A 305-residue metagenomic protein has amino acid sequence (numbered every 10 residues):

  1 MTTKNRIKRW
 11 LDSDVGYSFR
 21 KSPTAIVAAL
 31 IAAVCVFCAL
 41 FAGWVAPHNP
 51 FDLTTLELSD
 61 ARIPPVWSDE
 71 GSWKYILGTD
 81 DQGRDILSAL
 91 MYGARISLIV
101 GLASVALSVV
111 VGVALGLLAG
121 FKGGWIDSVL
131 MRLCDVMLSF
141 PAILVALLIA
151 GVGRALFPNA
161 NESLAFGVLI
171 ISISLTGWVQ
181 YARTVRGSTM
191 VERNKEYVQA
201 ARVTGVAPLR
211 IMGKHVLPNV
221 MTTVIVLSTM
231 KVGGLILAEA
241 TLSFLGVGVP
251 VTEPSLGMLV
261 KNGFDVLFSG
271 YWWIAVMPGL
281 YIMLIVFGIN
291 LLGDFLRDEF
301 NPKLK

Functional and structural regions predicted by a protein language model:
M1-V113, L117-L118, W125, S139 (+6 more regions): Gly/Trp-centered helix-boundary motif
C35, L117, A146-G151, I173 (+6 more regions): Transmembrane alpha-helix boundary and packing residues in multipass membrane permease domains and related
I76, L107-G112, G120-F121, I126-T189 (+2 more regions): Generic hydrophobic transmembrane alpha-helix motif, especially the helices
R84-I99, G123-M131, M190-N194, V198-V226: Amphipathic cytosolic juxtamembrane alpha-helices at the membrane-cytosol interface of multi-pass membrane transporters
L107, V111-L115, M137-L138, A142-V145 (+6 more regions): Transmembrane alpha-helical interface segments in multi-pass membrane proteins
L117-F121, G151-A155, G187, V191 (+3 more regions): Transmembrane helix-loop junction
A150-G153, I173, G234-Y281: Glycine-rich helix-loop "coupling/hinge" segments at transmembrane-helix boundaries in multipass transporters
S174, W178, A182, K231 (+2 more regions): Alpha-helical transmembrane segments
